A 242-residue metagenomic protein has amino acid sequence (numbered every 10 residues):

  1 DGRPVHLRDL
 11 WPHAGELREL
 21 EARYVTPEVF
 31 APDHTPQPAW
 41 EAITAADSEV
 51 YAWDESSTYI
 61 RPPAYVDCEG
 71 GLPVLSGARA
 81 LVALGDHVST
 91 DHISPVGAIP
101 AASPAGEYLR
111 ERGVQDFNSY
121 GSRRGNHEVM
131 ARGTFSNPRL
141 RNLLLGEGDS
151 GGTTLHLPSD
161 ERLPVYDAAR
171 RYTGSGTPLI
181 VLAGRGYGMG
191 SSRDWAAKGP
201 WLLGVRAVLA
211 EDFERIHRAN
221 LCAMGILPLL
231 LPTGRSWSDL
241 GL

Functional and structural regions predicted by a protein language model:
D1-L242: Fe-S-dependent hydro-lyases/dehydratases of central metabolism
